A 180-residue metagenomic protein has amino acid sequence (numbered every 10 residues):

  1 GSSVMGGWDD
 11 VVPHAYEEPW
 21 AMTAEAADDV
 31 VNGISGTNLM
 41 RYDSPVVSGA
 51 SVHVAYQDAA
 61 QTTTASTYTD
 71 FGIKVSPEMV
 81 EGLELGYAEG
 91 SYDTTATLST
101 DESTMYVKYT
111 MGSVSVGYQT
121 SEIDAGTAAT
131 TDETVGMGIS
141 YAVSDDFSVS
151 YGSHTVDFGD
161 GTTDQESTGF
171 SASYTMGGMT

Functional and structural regions predicted by a protein language model:
G1-T180: Outer-membrane beta-barrel proteins
